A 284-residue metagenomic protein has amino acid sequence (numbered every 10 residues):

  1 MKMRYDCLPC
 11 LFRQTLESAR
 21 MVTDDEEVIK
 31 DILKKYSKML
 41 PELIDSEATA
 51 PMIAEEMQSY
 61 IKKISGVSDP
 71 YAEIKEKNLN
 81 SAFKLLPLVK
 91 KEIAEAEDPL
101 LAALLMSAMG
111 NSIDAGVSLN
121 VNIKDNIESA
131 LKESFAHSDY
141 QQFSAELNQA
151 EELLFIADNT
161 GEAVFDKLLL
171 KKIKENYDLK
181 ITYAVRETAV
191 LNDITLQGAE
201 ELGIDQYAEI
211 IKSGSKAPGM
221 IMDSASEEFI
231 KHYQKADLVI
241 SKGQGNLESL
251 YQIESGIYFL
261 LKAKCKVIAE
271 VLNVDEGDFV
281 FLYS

Functional and structural regions predicted by a protein language model:
K2-A150: Electropositive, gly/pro-rich neighborhoods at or near active sites that engage anionic ligands
S134-H137, D193, I221-D223: A general structural motif
E151-E152, D178-T182, G256: Residues at the starts of beta-strands that form the adenosine-phosphate
E152-L154, D237-L238: Structural motif
D158-K167, T188-V190, Q244-E248: Gly/Ser/Thr-rich loops at beta-strand to alpha-helix junctions that form or flank small-molecule/cofactor-binding
T160-D178, T182-Y183: Histidine-anchored nucleotide/phosphate-binding helix
V185-E187, A199-S284: C-terminal functional extensions of proteins
